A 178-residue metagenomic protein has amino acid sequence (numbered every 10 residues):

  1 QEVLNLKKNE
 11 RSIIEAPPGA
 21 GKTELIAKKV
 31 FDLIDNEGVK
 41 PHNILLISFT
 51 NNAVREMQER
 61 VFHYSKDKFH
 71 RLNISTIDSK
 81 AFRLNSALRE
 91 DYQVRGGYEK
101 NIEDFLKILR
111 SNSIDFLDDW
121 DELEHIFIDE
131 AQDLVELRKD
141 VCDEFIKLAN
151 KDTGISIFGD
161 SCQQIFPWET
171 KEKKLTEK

Functional and structural regions predicted by a protein language model:
Q1-E90: P-loop NTPase Walker
L6, I108-I126, K147-N150: Short basic/glycine-enriched coil/helix segment immediately N-terminal to the Walker B
E10, R71, E124-H125, I155: The start of beta-strands in P-loop NTPase/AAA+ ATPase cores
P18-T23, K28, H125, Q132-K178: Conserved helicase motor core of SF1/SF2 NTP-dependent helicases
I26-V30, A53, M57-V61, F105-S113 (+2 more regions): Structural preference for long, well-ordered alpha-helical segments in enzyme cores
V39-H42, D121, T153: Structured loop/turn residues at beta-strand edges in well-structured enzyme cores
H63, E90-Q93, K173-T176: Short, hinge-like loop/turn segments at secondary-structure boundaries
D91-S111: Short glycine-rich substrate-engagement loop in P-loop NTPases that contacts/grips substrate
